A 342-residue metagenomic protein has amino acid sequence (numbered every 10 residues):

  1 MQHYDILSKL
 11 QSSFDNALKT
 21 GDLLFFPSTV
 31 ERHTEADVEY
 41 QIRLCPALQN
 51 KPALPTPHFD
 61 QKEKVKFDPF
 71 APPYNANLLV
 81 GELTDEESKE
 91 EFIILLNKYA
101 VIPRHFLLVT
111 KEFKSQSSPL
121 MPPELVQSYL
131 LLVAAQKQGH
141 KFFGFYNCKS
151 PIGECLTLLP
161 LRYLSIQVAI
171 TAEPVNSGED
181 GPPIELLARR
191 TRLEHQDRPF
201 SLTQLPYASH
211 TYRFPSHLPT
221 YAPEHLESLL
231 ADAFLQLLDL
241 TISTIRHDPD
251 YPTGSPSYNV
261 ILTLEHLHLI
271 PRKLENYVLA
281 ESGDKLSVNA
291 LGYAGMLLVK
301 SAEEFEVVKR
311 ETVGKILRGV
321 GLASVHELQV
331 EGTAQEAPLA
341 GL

Functional and structural regions predicted by a protein language model:
M1-L120, V168, E173-L342: Active-site microenvironments that recognize anionic phosphate/pyrophosphate groups
I94-K98, H140-G153: Catalytic micro-motifs at enzyme active sites that drive phosphoryl/nucleotidyl and oxygen chemistry
R104-C148: Short N-terminal edge-element motif at the start of the domain
F145-E179: Histidine-centered divalent-metal-coordination microenvironment in nucleic-acid enzymes
